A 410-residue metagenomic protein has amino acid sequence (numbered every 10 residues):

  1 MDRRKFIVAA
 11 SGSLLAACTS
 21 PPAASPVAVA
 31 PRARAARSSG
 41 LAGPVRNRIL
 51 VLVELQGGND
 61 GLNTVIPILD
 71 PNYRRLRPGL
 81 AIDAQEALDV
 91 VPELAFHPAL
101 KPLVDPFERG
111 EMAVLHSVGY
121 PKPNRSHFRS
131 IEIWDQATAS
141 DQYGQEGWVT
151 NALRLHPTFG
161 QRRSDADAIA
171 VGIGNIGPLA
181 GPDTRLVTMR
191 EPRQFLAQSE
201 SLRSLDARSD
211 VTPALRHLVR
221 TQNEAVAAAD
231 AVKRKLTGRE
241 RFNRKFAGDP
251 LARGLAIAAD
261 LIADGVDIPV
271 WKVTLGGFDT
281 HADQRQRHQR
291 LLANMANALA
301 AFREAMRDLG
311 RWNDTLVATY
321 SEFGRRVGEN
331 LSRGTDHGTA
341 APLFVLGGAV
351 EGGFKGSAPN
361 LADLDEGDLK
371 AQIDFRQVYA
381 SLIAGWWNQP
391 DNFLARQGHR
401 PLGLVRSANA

Functional and structural regions predicted by a protein language model:
M1-L309, G328, P342-A410: Feature for exported/extracytoplasmic and membrane-associated proteins, marking the mature portion
W312: Conserved H-loop
T315-F323: Acidic/histidine-rich, metal-coordinating catalytic segments
G324-P342: A post-motif C-terminal structural segment
